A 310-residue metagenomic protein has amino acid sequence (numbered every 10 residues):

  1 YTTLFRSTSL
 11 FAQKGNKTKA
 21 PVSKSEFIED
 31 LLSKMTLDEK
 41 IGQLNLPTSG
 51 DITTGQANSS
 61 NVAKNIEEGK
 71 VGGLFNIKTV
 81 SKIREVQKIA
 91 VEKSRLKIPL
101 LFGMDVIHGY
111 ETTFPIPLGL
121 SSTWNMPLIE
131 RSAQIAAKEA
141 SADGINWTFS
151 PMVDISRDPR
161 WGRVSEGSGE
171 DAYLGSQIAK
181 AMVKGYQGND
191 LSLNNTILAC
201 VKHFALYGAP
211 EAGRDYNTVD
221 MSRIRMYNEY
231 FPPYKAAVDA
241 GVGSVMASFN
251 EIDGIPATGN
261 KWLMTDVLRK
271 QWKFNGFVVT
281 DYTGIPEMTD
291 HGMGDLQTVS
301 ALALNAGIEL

Functional and structural regions predicted by a protein language model:
Y1-L4: Short, small-residue-biased leader/transition segments that mark boundaries at the very start of proteins
S9-L310: Glycoside hydrolase catalytic-domain context in secreted enzymes
